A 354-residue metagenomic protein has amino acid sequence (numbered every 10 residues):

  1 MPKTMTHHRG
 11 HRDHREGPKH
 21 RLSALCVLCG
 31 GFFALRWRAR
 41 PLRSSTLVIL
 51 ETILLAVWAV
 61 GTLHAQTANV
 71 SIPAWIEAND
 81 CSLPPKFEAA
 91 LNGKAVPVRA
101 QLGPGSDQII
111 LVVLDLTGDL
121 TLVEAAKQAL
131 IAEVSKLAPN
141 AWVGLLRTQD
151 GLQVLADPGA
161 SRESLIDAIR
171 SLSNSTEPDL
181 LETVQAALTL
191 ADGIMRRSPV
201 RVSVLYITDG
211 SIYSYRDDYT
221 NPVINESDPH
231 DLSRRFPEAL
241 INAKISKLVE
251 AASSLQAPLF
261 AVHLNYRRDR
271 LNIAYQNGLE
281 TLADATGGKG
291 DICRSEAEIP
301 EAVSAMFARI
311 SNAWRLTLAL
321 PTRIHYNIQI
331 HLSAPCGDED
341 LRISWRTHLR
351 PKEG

Functional and structural regions predicted by a protein language model:
P2, T6-K19, S23-C29, A34-R38 (+2 more regions): Short, low-complexity, charge-dense intrinsically disordered segments
V48-T62: Bacterial N-terminal signal peptides
Q66-A74, T281, S295-G354: C-terminal "exit" segments of structured domains
T67-L111, T117-E124: Acidic, polar low-complexity linker/tail segments
G103-D157, T183-A187, V200-T208, V262: Von Willebrand factor
Q153, E163-V202, S211-S214, R235 (+3 more regions): Von Willebrand factor
G210-T281: VWA/integrin I-like adhesion module and closely mimicked acidic/polar interface patches used
P258-S311: Von Willebrand factor A/integrin I-like adhesion domains
